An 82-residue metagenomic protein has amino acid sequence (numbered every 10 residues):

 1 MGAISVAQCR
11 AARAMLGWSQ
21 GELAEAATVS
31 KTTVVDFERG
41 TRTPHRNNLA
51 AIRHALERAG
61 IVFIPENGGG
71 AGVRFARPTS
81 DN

Functional and structural regions predicted by a protein language model:
M1-A14, R53: A short, Lys/Arg-rich alpha-helix, primarily the initiator
A3, T43-R46, N67: Non-catalytic, surface-exposed connector residues within folded enzymatic/regulatory domains
Q8-E22, R77: Short basic helix-loop element that most often maps to the first helix and adjoining turn of HTH DNA-binding modules
T28, N47-I64: DNA major-groove recognition helix of helix-turn-helix/homeodomain DNA-binding modules
T28-P44: Recognition helix of helix-turn-helix/homeodomain-like DNA-binding domains that insert into the DNA major groove
I61-N82: Helix-turn-helix/homeodomain-like alpha-helical modules used for DNA recognition and transcription-factor dimerization
